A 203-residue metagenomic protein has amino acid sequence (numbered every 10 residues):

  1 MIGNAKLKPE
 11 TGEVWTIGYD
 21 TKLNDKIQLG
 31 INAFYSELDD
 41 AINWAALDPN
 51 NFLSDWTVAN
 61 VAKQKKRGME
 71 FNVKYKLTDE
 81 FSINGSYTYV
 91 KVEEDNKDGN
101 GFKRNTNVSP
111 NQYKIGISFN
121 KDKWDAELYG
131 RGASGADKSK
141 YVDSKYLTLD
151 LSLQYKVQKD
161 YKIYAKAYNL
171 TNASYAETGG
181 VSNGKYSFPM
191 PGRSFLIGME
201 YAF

Functional and structural regions predicted by a protein language model:
M1, A41-N50, V90, E94-F102 (+3 more regions): Outer-membrane beta-barrel translocator domains and adjoining extracellular loop/strand segments of Gram-negative
I2-K6, G18, A59, K103 (+1 more regions): Short, P/G- and charge-enriched loop/turn segments at secondary-structure junctions
K6-V61, K65-R67, T178: Membrane-embedded beta-barrel scaffold of Gram-negative outer-membrane proteins
T11-W15, K63-R67, S109-Y113, K145-L149 (+1 more regions): Residues that define the transmembrane beta-barrel architecture of outer-membrane proteins
I17-T21, F71-Y75, G85, I115-F119 (+3 more regions): Residues on the lipid-exposed face of transmembrane beta-strands in outer-membrane beta-barrel proteins
D25-L29, E80-I83, K123-E127, K159-A165 (+1 more regions): Repeated loop/turn-to-beta-strand initiation elements of outer-membrane beta-barrel proteins
F34-E37, T57-S139, K156, T171: Gram-negative outer-membrane beta-barrel transporters
D39, G135, Q154-F203: C-terminal beta-signal and adjacent terminal beta-strands/loops of Gram-negative outer-membrane beta-barrel proteins
